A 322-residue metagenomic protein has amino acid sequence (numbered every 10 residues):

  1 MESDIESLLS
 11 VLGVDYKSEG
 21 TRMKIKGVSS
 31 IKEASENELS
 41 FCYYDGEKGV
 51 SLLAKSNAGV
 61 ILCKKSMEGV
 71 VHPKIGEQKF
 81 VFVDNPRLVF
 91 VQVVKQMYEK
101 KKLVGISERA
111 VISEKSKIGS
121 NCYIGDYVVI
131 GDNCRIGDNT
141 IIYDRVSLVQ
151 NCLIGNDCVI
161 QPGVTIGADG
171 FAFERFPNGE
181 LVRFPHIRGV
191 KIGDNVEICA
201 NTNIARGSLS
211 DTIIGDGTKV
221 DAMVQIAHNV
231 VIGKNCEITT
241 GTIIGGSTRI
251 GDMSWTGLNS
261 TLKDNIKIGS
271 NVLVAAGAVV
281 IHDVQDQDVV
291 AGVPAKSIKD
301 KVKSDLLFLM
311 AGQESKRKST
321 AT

Functional and structural regions predicted by a protein language model:
M1-E108, D157, G163-V164, A168-R183 (+2 more regions): Terminal amphipathic alpha-helical/low-complexity segments used for targeting or macromolecular assembly
F41, G105-A291, A295-I298: Structural signal for interior beta-strand "rungs" in well-ordered beta-sheet cores of soluble enzyme domains
